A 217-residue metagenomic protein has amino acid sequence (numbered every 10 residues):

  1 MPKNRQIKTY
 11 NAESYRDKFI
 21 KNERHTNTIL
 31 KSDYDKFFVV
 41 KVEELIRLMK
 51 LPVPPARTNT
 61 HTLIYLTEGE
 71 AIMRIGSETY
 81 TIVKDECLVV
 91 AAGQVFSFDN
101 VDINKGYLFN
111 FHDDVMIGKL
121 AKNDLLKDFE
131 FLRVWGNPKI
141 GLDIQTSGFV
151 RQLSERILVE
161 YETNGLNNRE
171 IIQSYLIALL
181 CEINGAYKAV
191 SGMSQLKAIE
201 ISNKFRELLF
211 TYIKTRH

Functional and structural regions predicted by a protein language model:
M1-R74, E78-Y80: Generic protein-terminus/edge-of-domain signal
P2-Y10, H25, D99-E162: A hydrophobic/aromatic-rich effector-binding and dimerization subdomain of bacterial HTH-type transcriptional regulators
K50-V53, F131, T211-H217: Short, flexible, glycine-rich and Lys/Arg-enriched loop motifs at helix boundaries that contact anionic partners
M73-R74, V90, F96-V101, Y107-L108: Short beta-strand His + acidic residue motifs that chelate non-heme Fe in jelly-roll/DSBH and cupin folds
S77-A92: Short acidic-glycine-tyrosine-enriched beta hairpin
T146, K197-F205: N-terminal positioning helix adjacent to the helix-turn-helix/winged-helix DNA-binding module
L158-G165, E182-S191, R206-H217: Basic, amphipathic alpha-helical hairpins
Y161-S174, M193-K197: All-alpha amphipathic helical-bundle segments outside canonical DNA-binding/catalytic cores that form hydrophobic
